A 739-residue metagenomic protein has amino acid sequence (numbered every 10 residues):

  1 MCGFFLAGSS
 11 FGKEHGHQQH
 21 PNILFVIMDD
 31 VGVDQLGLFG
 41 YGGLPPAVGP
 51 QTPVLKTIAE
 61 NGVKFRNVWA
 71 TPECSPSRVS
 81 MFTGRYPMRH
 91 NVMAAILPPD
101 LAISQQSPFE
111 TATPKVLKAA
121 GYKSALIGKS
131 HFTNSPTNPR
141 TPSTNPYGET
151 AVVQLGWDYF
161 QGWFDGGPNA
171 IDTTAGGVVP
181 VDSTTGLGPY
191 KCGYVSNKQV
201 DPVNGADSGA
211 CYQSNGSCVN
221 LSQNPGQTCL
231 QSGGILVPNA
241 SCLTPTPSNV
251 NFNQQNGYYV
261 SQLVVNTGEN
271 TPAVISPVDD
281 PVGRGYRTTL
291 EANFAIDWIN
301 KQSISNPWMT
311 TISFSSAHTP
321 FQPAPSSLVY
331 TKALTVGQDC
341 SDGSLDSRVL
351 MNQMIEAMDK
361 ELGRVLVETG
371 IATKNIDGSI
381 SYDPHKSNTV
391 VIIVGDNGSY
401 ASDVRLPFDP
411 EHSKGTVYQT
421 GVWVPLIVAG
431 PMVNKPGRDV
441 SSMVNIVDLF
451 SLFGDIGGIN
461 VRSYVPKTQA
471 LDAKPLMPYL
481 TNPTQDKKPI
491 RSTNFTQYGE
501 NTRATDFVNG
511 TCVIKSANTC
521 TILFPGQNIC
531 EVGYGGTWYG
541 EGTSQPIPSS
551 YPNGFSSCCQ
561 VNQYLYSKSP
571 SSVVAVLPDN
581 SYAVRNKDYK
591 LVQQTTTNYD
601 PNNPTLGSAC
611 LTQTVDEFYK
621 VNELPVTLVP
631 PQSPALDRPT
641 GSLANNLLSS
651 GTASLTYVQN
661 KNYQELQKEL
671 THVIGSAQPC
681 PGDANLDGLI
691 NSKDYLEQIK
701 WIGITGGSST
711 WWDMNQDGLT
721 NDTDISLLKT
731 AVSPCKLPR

Functional and structural regions predicted by a protein language model:
K13-V63, S130: Active-site-proximal N-terminal segment of extracellular/periplasmic enzymes that hydrolyze or transfer
F39, A295-L350, Y400-E411, V621-L624 (+2 more regions): Active-site His/acidic residue clusters
Y41-R78, G84, K123-S124, A151 (+2 more regions): Short, structured active-site-proximal loop/turn typified by the sulfatase FGly-forming signature C/S-X-P-X-R
F82, R89, P168-I171, N253 (+7 more regions): Substrate-binding rim/cap in mid-to-C-terminal beta-strand-loop elements of soluble/periplasmic
M93-A94, L101-P114, A119-Y122, H131-W308 (+6 more regions): Formylglycine-dependent
R140-L155, P320-Q322, V367-P436, S442-N445: Histidine-centered active-site microenvironments of extracellular/periplasmic hydrolases and transferases
G156-Y159, W163-N169, S399-R405, K435 (+2 more regions): C-terminal cap/loop subdomain of S1 sulfatases and analogous C-terminal strand-loop tails that border
A677-R739: Cellulosome-associated attachment modules in secreted, modular CAZymes
